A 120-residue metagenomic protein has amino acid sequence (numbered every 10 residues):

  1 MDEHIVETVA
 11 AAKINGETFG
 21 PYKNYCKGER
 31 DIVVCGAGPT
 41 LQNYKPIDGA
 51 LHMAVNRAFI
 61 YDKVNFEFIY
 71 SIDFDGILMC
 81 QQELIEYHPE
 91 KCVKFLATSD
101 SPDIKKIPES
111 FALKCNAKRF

Functional and structural regions predicted by a protein language model:
H4-F19, Y25, D48-L51, V55-F120: Acidic/Gly/His-enriched mid-domain segments of enzyme catalytic cores or analogous surface patches that mediate
R30-G38, L51-V55: Short, hydrophobic/glycine-enriched beta-strand segments
T40-L41, F59: Extracellular beta-strand scaffolds
K45: Short, flexible helix/strand-to-coil boundary loops that buttress conserved ligand/catalytic motifs in alpha/beta
